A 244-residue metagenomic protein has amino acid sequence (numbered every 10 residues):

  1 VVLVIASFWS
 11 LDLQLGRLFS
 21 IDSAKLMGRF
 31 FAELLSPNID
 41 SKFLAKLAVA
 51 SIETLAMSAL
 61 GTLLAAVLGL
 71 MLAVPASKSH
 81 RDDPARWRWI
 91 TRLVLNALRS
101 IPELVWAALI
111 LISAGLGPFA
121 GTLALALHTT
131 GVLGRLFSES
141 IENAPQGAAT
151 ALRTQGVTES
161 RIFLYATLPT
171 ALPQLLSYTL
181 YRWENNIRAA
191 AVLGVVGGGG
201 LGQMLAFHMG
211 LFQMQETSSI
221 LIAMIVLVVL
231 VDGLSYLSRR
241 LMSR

Functional and structural regions predicted by a protein language model:
V1-L63, L70-M71, P75, S79 (+1 more regions): N-terminal, non-cleaved signal-anchor transmembrane helix
D40, L44, A48, I52 (+8 more regions): Alpha-helical membrane-protein architecture signal
A48-A56, T91-L98, L180, E184 (+1 more regions): Alpha-helical membrane-interface segments at transmembrane helix boundaries
S58, T62-L70, V74, K78 (+8 more regions): Hydrophobic positions within alpha-helical transmembrane segments of bacterial inner-membrane proteins
M71-A107, L136-E139: Cytoplasmic-entry segments and transmembrane alpha-helices of multi-pass inner-membrane transporters
L95-A126: Generic hydrophobic transmembrane alpha-helix motif, especially the helices
L116-T167, P173-R182, G233-Y236: Membrane-cytosol interface at the C-terminal ends of specific transmembrane alpha-helices in multi-pass membrane
S177, S218-R244: C-terminal transmembrane helix and the adjacent membrane-cytosol boundary/short C-terminal tail of inner/organellar
